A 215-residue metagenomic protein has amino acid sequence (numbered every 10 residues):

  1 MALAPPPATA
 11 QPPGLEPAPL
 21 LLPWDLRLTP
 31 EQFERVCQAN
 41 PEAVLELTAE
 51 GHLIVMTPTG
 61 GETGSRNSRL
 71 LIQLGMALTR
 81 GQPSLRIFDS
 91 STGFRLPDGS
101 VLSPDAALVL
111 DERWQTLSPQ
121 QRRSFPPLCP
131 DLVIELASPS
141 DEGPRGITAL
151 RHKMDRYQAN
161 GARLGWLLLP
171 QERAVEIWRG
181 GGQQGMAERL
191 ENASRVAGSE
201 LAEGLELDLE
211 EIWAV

Functional and structural regions predicted by a protein language model:
M1-V215: Gly/Pro/Ser/Thr-rich low-complexity, intrinsically disordered segments predominantly at protein N-termini
